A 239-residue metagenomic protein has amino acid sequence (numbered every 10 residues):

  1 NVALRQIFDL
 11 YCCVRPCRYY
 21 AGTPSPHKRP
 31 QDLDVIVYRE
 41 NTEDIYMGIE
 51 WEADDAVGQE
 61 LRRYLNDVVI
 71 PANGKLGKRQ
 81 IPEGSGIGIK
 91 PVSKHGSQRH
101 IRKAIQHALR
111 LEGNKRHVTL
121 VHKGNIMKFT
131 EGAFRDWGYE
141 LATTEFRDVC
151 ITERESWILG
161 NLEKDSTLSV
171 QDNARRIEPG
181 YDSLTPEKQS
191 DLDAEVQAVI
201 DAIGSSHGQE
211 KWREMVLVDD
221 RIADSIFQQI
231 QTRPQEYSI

Functional and structural regions predicted by a protein language model:
N1-L76, G86-I87: N-terminal glycine-rich phosphate/adenylate-binding segment common to multiple enzyme folds
D9-L10, Q31-D34, E112-R116, W212-E214 (+1 more regions): Short coil/turn connectors at secondary-structure junctions
S25, I105, Q228-Q231: Generic recognition of flexible, low-complexity loop/linker segments
P30, M47-E52, F129-R135, E163-S166 (+1 more regions): Short acidic, glycine/serine/threonine-rich loops at helix termini
D54-Q59, G138-E140, E236-I239: Short, low-complexity, polar/charged sequence segments that are solvent-exposed and flexible
R63-N66, N73-A223: Glycine-rich phosphate/diphosphate-binding loop of Rossmann-like nucleotide-binding domains
R221-Q235: Glycine-rich oxoanion-binding loops at beta->alpha junctions
